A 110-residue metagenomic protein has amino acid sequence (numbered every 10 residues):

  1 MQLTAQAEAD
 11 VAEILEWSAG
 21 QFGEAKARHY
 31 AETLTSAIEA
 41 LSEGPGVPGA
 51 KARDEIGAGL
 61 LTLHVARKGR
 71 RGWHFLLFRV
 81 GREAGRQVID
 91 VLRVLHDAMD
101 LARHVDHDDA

Functional and structural regions predicted by a protein language model:
M1-L63: Basic, Lys/Arg-enriched alpha-helical interface segments
R67-A110: Enriched for short, Lys/Arg-rich terminal
